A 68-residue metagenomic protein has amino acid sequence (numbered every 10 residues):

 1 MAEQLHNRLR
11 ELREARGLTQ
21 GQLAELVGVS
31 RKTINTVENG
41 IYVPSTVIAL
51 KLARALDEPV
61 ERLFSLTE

Functional and structural regions predicted by a protein language model:
M1-A15: A short, Lys/Arg-rich alpha-helix, primarily the initiator
N7, G17-L18, P44-V47: Residue-level signal for the short linker/turn that defines the boundary of a DNA-recognition helix
E14, E25, R54: Alpha-helical residues within the helix-turn-helix
L18-N35: Short alpha-helical DNA-recognition segment
V47-R62: DNA major-groove recognition helix of helix-turn-helix/homeodomain DNA-binding modules
S65-E68: Short, charged recognition helix plus adjacent turn of helix-turn-helix-like nucleic-acid-binding domains
